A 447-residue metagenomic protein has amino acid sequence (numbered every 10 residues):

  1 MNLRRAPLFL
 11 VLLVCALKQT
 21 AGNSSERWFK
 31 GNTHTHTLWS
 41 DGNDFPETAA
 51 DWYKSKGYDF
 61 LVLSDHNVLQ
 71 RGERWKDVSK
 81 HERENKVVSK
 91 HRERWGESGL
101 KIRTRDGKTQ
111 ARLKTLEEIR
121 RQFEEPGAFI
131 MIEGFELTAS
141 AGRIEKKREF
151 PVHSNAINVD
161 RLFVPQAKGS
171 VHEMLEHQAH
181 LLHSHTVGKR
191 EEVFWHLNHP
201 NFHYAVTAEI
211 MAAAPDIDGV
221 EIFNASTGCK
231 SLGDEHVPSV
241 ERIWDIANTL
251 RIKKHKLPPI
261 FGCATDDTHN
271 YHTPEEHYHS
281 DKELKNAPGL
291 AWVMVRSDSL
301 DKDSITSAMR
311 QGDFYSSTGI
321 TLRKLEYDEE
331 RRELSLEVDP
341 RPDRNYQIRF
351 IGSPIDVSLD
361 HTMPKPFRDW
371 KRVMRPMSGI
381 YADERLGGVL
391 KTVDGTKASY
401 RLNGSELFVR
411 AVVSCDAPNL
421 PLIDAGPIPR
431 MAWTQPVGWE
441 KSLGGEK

Functional and structural regions predicted by a protein language model:
M1-L8: Bacterial N-terminal signal peptides that target proteins for export
L13-E26: Bacterial Sec-dependent signal peptides at the C-terminal "C-region" and cleavage site
G22-S24, S40, P46-A50, L250-G262 (+1 more regions): C-terminal functional module detector
S24-N198, A205-T207, F223-R242, L257-I260 (+2 more regions): A metal-dependent hydrolase metal-coordination microenvironment
S79-H81, A213-A214, S280-K282: Short, hinge-like loop/turn segments at secondary-structure boundaries
I210-C229, N286-S304: Structural recognition of alpha->loop->beta junctions
E221-F223, A247-L250: Catalytic-domain carbohydrate-binding cleft regions of carbohydrate-active enzymes
